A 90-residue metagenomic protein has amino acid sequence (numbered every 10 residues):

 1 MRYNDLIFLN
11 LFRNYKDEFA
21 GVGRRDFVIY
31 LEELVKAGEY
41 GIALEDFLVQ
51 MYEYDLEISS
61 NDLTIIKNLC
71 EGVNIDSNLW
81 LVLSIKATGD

Functional and structural regions predicted by a protein language model:
M1-D90: C-terminal-biased regions
